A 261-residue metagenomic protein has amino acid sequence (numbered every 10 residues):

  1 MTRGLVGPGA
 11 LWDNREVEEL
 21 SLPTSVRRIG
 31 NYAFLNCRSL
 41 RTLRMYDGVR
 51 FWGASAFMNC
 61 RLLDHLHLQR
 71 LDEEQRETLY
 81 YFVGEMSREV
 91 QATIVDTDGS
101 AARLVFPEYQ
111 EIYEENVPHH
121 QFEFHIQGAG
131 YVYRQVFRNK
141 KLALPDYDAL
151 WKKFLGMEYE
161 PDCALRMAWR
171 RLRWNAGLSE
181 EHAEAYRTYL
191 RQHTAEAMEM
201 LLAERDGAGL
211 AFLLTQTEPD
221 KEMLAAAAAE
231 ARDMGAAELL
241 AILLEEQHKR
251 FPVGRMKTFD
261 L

Functional and structural regions predicted by a protein language model:
M1-L5, D13-R28, R38-F51, R61-Y81 (+5 more regions): Structural signature of tandem-repeat unit edges
G177-A185, D220, L243: Non-catalytic accessory regions outside enzyme or core folds
L201-R205, R232-G235: Hydrophobic/aromatic side-chain positions at a characteristic register within alpha-helices of tetratricopeptide repeats
F212-L214, L243: Conserved hydrophobic site in ankyrin repeats
A229-L261: Charge-dense, extended regions
